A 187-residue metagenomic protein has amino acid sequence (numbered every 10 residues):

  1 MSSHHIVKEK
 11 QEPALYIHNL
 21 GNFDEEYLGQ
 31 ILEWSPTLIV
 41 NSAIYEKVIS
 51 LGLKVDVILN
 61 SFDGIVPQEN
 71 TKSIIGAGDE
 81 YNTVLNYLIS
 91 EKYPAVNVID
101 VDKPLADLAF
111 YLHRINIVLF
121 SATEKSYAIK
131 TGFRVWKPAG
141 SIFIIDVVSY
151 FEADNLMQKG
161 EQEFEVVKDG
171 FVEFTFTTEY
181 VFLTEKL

Functional and structural regions predicted by a protein language model:
M1, D24, N82, G160: Residue-level detector of functional hotspots within protein domains
M1-G21: N-terminal nucleotide-binding beta1-loop-alpha1 segment
I6-K10, Q30-L32, I89-E91, F110 (+3 more regions): Solvent-exposed alpha-helices and their adjacent loops that cap or buttress functional pockets in soluble metabolic
Q11, E26-Y27, E80-V84, W136-Y150: Extended alpha-helical regions
L20-G21, D79-E80, F164-E165: Short amphipathic alpha-helical surface micro-motifs
G21-F23, V101-P104, A122-S126, S149-Y150 (+1 more regions): Short acidic/polar capping segments at secondary-structure boundaries
E25, G29-Q30, W34-T37, A43-A122: Acidic/Gly/His-enriched mid-domain segments of enzyme catalytic cores or analogous surface patches that mediate
Y127-L187: Long, charged alpha-helical interface segments
